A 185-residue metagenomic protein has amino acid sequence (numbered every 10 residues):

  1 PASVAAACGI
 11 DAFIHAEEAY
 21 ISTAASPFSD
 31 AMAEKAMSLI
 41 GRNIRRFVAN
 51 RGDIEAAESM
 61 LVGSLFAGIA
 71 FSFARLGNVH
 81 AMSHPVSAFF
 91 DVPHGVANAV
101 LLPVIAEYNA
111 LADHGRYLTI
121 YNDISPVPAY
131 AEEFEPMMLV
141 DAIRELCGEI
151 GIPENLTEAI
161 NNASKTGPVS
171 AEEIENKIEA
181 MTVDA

Functional and structural regions predicted by a protein language model:
P1-A74, K165-T166: Carboxylate- and glycine-rich phosphate/diphosphate-binding segment that chelates Mg2+/Mn2+
V4-D11, P27-S38, L76, V96 (+4 more regions): Alpha-helix N-cap/helix-start motif at coil-to-helix transitions, marked by capping-box chemistry
F13-E17, M60-G68, M82, L102 (+3 more regions): Short alpha-helical scaffolding segments that buttress acidic/His motifs in well-ordered protein cores
I14, Y20, A25, L61 (+4 more regions): Glycine-rich flexible loops
A31-K35, L39, S59-V62, A81-H84 (+5 more regions): Amphipathic alpha-helical interaction segments
R45, I69-S72, L76, E107 (+2 more regions): Charged/polar positions within long, soluble alpha-helices
L65-N98: Glycine-rich phosphate/pyrophosphate-binding beta-alpha loops
V86-N176: Gly/Pro-rich interdomain helix-loop hinge
